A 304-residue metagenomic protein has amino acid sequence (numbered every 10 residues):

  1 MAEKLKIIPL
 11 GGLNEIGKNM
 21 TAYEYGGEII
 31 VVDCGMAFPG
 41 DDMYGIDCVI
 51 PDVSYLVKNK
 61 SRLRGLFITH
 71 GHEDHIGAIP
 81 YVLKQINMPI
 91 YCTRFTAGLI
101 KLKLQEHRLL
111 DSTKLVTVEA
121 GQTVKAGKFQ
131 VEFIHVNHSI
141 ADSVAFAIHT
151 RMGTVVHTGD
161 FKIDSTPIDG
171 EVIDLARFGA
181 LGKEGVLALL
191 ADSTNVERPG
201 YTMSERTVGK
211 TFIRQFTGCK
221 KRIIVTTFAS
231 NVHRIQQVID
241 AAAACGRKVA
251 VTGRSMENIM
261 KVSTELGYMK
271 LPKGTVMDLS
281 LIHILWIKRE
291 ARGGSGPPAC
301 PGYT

Functional and structural regions predicted by a protein language model:
A2-F67, H72-L281, L285: His/Asp/Glu-rich metal-coordinating catalytic cores of metallo-dependent phosphodiesterases/hydrolases acting on
I282-G294, Y303-T304: Single conserved hydrophobic/aromatic residue that forms the stacking wall/gate of nucleotide- or nucleobase-binding
